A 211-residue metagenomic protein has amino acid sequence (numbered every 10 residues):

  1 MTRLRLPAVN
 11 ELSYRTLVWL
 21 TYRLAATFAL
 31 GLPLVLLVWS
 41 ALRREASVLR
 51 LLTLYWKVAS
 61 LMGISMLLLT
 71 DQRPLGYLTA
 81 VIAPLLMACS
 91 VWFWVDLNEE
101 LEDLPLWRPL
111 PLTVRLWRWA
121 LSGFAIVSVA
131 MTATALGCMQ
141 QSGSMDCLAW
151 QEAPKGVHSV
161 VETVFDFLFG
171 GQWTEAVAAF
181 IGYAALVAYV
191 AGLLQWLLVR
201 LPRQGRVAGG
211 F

Functional and structural regions predicted by a protein language model:
L4-L32, E175-Y183: Hydrophobic transmembrane alpha-helical segments in integral membrane proteins
N10-W19, V38-V48: Short juxtamembrane and helix-loop transition motifs at transmembrane-helix boundaries in membrane proteins
F28-R44, L193-L197: N-terminal signal-anchor/start-transfer transmembrane helix
W39-L42, S65-R73, T132-G137: Juxtamembrane "helix-exit" motif on the non-cytosolic side of transmembrane helices
S47-W56, G209: Membrane-interfacial loop-to-transmembrane alpha-helix junctions, especially the N-terminal start
L52-Q72: A generic, lipid-embedded transmembrane alpha helix
Y77-E152: Membrane-proximal helix-loop-helix units in multi-pass membrane proteins
A120-F211: C-terminal membrane-adjacent module
